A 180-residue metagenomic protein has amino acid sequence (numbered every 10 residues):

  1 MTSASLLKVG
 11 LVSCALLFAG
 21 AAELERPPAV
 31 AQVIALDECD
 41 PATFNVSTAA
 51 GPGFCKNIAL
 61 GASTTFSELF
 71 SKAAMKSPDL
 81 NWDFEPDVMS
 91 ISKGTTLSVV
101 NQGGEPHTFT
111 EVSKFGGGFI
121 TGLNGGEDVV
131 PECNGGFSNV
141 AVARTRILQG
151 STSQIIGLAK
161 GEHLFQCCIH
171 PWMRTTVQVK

Functional and structural regions predicted by a protein language model:
T2-G10: Bacterial N-terminal signal peptides that target proteins for export
A4-S5, F18-L24: Basic/polar N-terminal segments that are highly enriched at the extreme N-terminus, encompassing both cleavable
G10-A19: Bacterial N-terminal signal peptides
A22-K180: Extracytoplasmic copper-binding redox domains, predominantly the cupredoxin/blue-copper superfamily
